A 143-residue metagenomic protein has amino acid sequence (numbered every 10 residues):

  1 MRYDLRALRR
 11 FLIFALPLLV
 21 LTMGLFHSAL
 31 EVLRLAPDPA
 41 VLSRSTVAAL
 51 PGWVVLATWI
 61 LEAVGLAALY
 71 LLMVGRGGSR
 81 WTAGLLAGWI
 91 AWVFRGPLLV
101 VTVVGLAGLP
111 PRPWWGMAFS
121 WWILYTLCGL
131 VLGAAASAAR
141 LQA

Functional and structural regions predicted by a protein language model:
M1-A143: Juxtamembrane/disordered regions of integral membrane proteins
